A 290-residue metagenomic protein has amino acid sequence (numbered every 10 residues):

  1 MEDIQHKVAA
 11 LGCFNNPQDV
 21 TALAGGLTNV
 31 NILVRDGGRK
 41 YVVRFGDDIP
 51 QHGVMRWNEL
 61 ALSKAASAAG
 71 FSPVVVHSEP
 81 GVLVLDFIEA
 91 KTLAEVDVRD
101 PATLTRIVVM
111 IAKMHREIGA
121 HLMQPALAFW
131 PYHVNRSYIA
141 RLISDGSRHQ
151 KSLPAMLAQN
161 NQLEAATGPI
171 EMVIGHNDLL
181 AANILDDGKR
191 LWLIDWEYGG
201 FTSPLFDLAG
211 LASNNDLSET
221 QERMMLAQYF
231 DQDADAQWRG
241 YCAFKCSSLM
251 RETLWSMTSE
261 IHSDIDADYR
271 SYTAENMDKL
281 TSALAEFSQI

Functional and structural regions predicted by a protein language model:
M1-N15, D19, R116-N177, D187: An alpha-helical support segment within catalytic cores of ATP-dependent transferases
A22-A128, Q150, P169: ATP-binding pocket architecture of kinase catalytic cores
A22-V43, N161-F206: Active-site acidic catalytic loop and adjacent metal/ATP-binding pocket of ATP-dependent phosphoryl transfer enzymes
R106, M110, A155, D207: Charged catalytic carboxylate motif
I111, H115-L122, T167, N215 (+3 more regions): A general structural signal marking secondary-structure boundaries and capping sites
A126-L127, D235-K245: All-alpha amphipathic helical-bundle segments outside canonical DNA-binding/catalytic cores that form hydrophobic
K151, W255-I290: ATP/Mg2+ or Mg2+-diphosphate-binding catalytic cores that bind nucleotide phosphates or diphosphates via glycine-rich
L205-D235, C246-D264, K279: Active-site activation/catalytic loop segments of kinase-like enzymes and analogous catalytic loops in related
